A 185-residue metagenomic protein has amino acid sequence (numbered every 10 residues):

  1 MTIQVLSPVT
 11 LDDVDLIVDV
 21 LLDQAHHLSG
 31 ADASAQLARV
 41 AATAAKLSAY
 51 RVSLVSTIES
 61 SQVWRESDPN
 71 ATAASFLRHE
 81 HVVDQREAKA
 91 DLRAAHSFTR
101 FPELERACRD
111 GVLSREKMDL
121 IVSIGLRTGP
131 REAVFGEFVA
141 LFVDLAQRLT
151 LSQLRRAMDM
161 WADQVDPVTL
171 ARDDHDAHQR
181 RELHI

Functional and structural regions predicted by a protein language model:
M1-I185: Conserved C-terminal region and hinge/linker of Rieske [2Fe-2S] proteins, especially in Rieske oxygenase systems
